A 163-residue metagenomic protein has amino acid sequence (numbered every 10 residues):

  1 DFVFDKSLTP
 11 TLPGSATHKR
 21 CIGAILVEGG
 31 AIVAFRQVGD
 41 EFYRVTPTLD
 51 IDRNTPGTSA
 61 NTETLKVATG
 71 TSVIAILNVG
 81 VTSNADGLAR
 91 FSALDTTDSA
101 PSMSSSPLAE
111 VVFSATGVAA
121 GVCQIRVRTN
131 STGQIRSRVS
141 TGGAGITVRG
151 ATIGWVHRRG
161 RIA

Functional and structural regions predicted by a protein language model:
D1, S137-S140, T147, G160-A163: Intrinsic structural disorder
D1-L8, I22-G23, A89-D95, G133-S137: Generic preference for hydrophobic/aromatic residues in regular secondary structure cores
D1-T55: Small/polar, repeat-rich beta-turn/loop motifs that tile beta-strand-dominated architectures
G14-S15, K66-V67, G142: A general structural signal for short secondary-structure junctions and capping/turn motifs
T17-V33, A75, I125-G145: Noncatalytic modules at the cell exterior or secretory-pathway interfaces, chiefly beta-strand-rich lectin/adhesion
C21, R36-A109, R149-I162: Beta-rich globular "head" domains
M103-T132: Contiguous ligand/interfacial binding patches
